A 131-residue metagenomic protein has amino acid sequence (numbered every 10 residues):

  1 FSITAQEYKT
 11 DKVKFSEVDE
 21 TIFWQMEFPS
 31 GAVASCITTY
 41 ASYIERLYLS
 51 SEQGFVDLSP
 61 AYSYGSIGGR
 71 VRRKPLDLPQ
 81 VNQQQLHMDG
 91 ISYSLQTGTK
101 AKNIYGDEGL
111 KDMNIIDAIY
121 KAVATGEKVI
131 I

Functional and structural regions predicted by a protein language model:
F1-V33, T38-I44, D107: Rossmann-like dinucleotide-binding domain that binds NAD(P)(H)
S30-A32, Y43, G54-F55, R72 (+2 more regions): Short acidic/polar mixed-charge low-complexity motifs
S35-T38, Y48, L58-S59: Beta-strand scaffold of nucleotide-dependent catalytic cores
T38-Y40, S51-Q53, Y62: A short beta-strand motif that forms part of the nucleic acid-binding face of small beta-barrel RNA-binding folds
L47, Y62-V71: Short polybasic amphipathic segments
D77-D89, I104: Active-site loop of classical SDR/Rossmann-like NAD(P)-dependent oxidoreductases, centered on the catalytic Tyr-X3-Lys
Y93-I131: C-terminal helix-rich "cap/oligomerization" subdomain common to oxidoreductases
